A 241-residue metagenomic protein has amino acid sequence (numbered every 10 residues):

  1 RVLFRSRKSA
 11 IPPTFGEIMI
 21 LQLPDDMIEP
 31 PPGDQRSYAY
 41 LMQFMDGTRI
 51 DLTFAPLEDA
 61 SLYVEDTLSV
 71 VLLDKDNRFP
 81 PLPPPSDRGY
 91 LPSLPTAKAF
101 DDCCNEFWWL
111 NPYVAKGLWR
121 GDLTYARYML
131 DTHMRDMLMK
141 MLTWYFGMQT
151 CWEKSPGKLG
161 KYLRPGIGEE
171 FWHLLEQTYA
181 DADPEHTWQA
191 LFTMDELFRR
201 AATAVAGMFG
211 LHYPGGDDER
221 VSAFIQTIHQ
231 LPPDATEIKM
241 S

Functional and structural regions predicted by a protein language model:
R1-T53, E58: Metal-dependent nucleotidyltransferase catalytic core
E17, E29, I50, A60 (+4 more regions): A generic structural micro-environment signature that highlights single residues at secondary-structure boundaries
I20-D25, V71-P83, T132, E169-Q177: Short secondary-structure transition/capping segments
I28-P32, Y38-Y40, S61, R88-L91 (+2 more regions): Short, flexible coil/linker segments at or flanking structured domains
M45-F79: A contiguous, low-structure linker/loop signature
L68-A99: A short, charged helix-loop
Y90-S241: Conserved nucleotidyltransferase catalytic core and NTase-mimicking acidic/glycine-rich helix/loop elements in nucleic
